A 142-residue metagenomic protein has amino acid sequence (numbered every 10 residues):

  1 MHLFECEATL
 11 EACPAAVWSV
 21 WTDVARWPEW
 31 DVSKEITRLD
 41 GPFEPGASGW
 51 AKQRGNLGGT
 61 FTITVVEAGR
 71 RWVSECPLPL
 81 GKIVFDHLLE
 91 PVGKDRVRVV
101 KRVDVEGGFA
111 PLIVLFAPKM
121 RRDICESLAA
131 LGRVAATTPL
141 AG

Functional and structural regions predicted by a protein language model:
M1-G41: Hydrophobic ligand-binding cavity/cleft-lining segments
M1-T9, V92, R122-C125, T137-G142: Hydrophobic-ligand-binding modules of eukaryotic lipid transfer/binding families
E7-E11, K52, T62, L88: Generic structural detector for well-ordered beta-strands
E11-A15, V66-E67, V92-K94: Short loop segments at secondary-structure junctions
A15-W18, C125, A129: Amphipathic alpha-helical segments that line or abut small-molecule/effector binding pockets and mediate allosteric
T37-V84, R96-R98, E126-G142: Glycine-rich portal/gate segments that line the openings of hydrophobic small-molecule binding cavities
P77-E126, R133: Beta-strand/loop substructures that line and gate deep hydrophobic ligand-binding cavities in soluble
